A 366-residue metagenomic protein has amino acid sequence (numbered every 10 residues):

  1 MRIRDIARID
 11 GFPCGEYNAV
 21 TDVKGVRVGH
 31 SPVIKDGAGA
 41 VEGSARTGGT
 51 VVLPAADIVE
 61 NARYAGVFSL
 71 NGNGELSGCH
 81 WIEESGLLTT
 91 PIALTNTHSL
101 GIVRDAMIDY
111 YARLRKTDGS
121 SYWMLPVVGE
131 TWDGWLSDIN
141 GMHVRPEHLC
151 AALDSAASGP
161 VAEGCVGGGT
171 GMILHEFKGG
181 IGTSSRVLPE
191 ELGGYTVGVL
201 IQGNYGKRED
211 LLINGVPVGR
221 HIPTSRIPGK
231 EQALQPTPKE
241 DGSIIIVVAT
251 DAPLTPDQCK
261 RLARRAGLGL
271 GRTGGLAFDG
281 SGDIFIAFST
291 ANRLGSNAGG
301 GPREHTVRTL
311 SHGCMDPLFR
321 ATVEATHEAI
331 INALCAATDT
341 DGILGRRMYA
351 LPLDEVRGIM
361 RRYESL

Functional and structural regions predicted by a protein language model:
M1-L366: Alpha/propeptide regions of enzymes that mature by internal proteolysis
